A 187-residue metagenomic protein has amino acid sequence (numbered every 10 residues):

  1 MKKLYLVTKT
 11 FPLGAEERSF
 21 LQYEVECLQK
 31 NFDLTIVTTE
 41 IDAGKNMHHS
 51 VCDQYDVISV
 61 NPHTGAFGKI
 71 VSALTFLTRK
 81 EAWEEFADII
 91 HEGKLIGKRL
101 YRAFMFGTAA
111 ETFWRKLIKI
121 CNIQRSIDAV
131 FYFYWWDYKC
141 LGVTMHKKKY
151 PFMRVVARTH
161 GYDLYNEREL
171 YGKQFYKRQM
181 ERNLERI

Functional and structural regions predicted by a protein language model:
M1-A66, I127, R182: N-terminal subdomain of nucleotide-sugar transferases
K2, E26, R115-F131, C140-V156 (+1 more regions): Glycosyltransferases and closely related glycan-assembly transferases that use nucleotide-activated donors
K9, W136, T159-Y162: Histidine-centered beta-alpha loop that forms part of the nucleotide-sugar donor binding/catalytic region in diverse
G14-Q22, E111-T112, C140-G142, Y150-V156 (+1 more regions): Nucleotide-sugar donor phosphate/pyrophosphate-binding loop at the beta->alpha transition of glycosyltransferases
L34-E40, G65-V71, A87-H91, Y162-L164 (+1 more regions): Short C-terminal domain-edge/linker segments immediately following a structured domain
G44-T108: A conserved catalytic-core segment of Leloir-type glycosyltransferases
H91, G97-T108, W114-K139: Short N-terminal targeting/anchoring amphipathic segment
